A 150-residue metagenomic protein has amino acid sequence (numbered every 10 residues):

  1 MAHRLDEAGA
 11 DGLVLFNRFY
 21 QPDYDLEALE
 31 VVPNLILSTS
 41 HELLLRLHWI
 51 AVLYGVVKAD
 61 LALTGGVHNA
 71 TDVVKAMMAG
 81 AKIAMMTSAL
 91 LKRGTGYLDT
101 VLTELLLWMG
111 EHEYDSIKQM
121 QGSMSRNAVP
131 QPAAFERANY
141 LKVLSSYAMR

Functional and structural regions predicted by a protein language model:
M1-L63, H68-A84, P130-R150: Alpha/beta enzyme core
R4, V52, A89, T100 (+2 more regions): Alpha-helical scaffold segments in soluble metabolic enzymes
A8, F16, V56, E104 (+2 more regions): Change "in soluble alpha/beta enzymes" to "in soluble alpha/beta proteins
P22-T39, L91-Y114: C-terminal helical cap(s) of enzyme catalytic domains, especially alpha/beta-barrels
A70-V73, T95, I117: Residues at or immediately preceding the N-termini of alpha-helices
A84, L90-L91: Short strand->helix junction
L107-S146: Charged C-terminal helix
